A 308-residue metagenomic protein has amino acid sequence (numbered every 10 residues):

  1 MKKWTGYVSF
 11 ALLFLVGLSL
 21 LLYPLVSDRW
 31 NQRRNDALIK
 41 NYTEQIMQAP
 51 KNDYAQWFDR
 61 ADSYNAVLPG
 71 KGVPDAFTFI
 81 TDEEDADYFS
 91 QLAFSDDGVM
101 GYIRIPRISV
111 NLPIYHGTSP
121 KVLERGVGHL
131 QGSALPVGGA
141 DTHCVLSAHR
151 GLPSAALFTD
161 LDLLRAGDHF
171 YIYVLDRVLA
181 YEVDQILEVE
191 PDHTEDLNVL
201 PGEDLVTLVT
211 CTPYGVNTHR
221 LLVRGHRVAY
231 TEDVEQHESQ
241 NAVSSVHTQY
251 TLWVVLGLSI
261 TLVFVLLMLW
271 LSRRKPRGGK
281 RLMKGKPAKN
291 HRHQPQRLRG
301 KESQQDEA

Functional and structural regions predicted by a protein language model:
K3-T248: Solvent-exposed, non-transmembrane regions of membrane-associated and secreted proteins
L15-V16, K71, R274, G285-K286 (+1 more regions): Low-complexity, intrinsically disordered/propeptide-like segments
Q240-K289: C-terminal single-pass membrane-anchor helix
R277-A308: Cytoplasmic C-terminal tails of single-pass
